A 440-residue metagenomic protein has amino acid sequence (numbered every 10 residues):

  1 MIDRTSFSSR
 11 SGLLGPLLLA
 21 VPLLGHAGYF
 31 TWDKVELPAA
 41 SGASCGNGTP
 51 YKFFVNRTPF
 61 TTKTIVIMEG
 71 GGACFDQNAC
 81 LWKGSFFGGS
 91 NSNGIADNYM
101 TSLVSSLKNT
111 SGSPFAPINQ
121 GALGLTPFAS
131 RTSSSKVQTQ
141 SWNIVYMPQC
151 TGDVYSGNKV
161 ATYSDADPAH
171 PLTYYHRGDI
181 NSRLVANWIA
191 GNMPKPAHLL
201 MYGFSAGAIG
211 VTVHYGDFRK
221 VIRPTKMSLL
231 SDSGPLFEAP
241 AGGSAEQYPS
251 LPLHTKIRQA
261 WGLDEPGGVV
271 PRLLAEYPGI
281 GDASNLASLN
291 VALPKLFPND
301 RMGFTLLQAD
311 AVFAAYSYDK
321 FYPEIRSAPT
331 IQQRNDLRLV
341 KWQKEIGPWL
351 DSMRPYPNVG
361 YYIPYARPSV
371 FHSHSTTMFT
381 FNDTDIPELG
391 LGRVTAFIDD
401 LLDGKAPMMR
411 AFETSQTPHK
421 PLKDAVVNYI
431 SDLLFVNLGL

Functional and structural regions predicted by a protein language model:
M1, G15, G84-F87: A signal for specific C-terminal beta-sheet/loop modules enriched in small/flexible residues with GP/PG/PP motifs
I2-L14: Bacterial N-terminal signal peptides that target proteins for export
L18-L19: Hydrophobic helical h-region of N-terminal Sec-dependent signal peptides in bacterial secretory/periplasmic proteins
A27-L440: C-terminal His-loop and adjacent cap/lid subdomain of alpha/beta-hydrolase
